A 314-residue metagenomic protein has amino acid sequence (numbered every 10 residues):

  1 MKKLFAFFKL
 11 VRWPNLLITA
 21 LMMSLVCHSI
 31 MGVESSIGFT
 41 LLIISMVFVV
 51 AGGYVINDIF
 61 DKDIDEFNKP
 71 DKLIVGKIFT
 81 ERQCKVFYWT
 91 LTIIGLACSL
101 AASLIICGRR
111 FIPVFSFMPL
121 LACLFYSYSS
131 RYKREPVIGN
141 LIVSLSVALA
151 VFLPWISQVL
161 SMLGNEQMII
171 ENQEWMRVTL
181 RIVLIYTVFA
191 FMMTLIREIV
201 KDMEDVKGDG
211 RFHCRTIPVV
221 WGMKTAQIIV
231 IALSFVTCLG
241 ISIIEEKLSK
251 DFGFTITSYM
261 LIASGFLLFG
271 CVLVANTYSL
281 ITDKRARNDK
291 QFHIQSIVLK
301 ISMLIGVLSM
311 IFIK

Functional and structural regions predicted by a protein language model:
K2-F8, P14-L17, I106, S130 (+2 more regions): C-terminal membrane-associated helical module and adjoining short loops/tails
L4-K9, V75-G76, E81-M168: Intramembrane alpha-helical segments
F5, P14, I18, M22 (+10 more regions): Alpha-helical transmembrane segments of integral membrane proteins
T19-F60, G95-L100, I112-Y126, Q173-V200: Membrane-embedded alpha-helical segments that form the functional core of polytopic membrane enzymes, especially those
C27, N57-D58, G76-K77, D202 (+2 more regions): Transmembrane helix-loop junction
I44, K62-P119, H213-F252, Y259-I262: Multi-pass membrane catalytic core of lipid/isoprenoid biosynthesis enzymes
I59, D63, K207: Calcium-binding loop positions in Ca2+-binding modules
